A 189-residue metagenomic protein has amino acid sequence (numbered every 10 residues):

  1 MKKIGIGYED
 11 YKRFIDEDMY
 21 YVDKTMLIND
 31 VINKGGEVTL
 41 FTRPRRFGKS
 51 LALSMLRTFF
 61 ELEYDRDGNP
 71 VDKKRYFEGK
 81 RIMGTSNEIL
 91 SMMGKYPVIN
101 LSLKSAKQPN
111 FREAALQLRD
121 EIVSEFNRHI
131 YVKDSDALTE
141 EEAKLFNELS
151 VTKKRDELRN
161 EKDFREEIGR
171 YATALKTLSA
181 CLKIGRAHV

Functional and structural regions predicted by a protein language model:
K2-K3: C-terminal leucine-rich, beta-strand-based interaction scaffolds used for sensing/assembly
G7, K12, D23, N29 (+1 more regions): P-loop NTPase motor core
E9-I15, G36-F41, L103-K104, D156-E166: Glycine- and acidic
N29-G36: Phosphate-binding P-loop
E37-M55: Walker A/P-loop nucleotide-binding motif
N100, R128-R165, G169-Y171: Conserved Walker-type P-loop NTP-binding/catalytic site
R165-G185: Conserved helicase/translocase P-loop NTPase motor core
A187-V189: Conserved small/polar residues in nucleotide/adenosyl-binding loops
